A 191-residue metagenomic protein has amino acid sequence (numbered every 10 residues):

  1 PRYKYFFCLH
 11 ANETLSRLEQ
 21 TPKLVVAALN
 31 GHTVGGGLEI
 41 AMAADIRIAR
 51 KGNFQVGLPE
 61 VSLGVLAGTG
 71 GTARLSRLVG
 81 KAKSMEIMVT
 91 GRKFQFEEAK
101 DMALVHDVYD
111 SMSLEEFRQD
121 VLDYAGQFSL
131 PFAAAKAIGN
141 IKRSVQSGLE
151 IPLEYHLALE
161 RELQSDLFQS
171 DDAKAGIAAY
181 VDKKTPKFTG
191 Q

Functional and structural regions predicted by a protein language model:
P1-L9: A short acidic, glycine-rich active-site loop that binds or catalyzes chemistry on phosphate/adenosine moieties
T14, L18-Q20, A28, V34-M88 (+2 more regions): CoA-thioester-processing core
G35, G91-E98: Acidic, divalent-metal-coordinating active-site segment for phosphoryl/phosphodiester hydrolysis, typified by short
A49-F54, F96, V105-A158, D171 (+1 more regions): C-terminal long alpha-helix characteristic of the crotonase
I87-M88, I141-V145, Y180: Short alpha-helical scaffolding segments that buttress acidic/His motifs in well-ordered protein cores
